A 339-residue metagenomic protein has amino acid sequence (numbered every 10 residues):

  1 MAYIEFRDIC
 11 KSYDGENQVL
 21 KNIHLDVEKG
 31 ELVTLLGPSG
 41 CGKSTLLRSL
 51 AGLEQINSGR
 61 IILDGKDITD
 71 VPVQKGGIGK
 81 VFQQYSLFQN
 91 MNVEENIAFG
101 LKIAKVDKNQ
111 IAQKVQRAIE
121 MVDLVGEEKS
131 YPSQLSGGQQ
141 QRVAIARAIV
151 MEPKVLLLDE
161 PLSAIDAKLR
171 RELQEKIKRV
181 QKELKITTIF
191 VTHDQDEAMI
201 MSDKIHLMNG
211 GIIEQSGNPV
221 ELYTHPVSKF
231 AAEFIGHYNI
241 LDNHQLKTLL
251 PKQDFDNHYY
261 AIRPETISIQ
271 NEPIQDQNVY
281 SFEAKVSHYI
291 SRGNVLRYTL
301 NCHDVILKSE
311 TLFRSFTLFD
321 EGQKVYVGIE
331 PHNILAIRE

Functional and structural regions predicted by a protein language model:
E16-Q18: Short coil-to-beta microelement around the adenine-binding A-loop and adjacent beta1/P-loop entry of ABC ATPase
L32, V73-G79, Q83, L87-V227: ABC ATPase nucleotide-binding domains
L36-P38: The feature captures the beta-strand-to-loop junction immediately N-terminal to the Walker
A51: Helix-to-loop junction immediately C-terminal to a conserved catalytic motif
G59-D67: Conserved ABC transporter NBD signature motif
L249-E339: Non-catalytic connector elements of ABC transporters
